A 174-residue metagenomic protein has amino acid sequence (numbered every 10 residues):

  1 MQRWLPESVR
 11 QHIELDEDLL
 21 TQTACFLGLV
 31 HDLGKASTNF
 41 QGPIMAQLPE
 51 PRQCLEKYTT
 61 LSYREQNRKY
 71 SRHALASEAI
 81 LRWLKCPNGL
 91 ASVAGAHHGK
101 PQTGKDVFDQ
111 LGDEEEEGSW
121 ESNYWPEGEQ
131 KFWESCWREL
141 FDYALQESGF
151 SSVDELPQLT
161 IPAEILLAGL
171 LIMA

Functional and structural regions predicted by a protein language model:
M1-A174: Accessory nucleic-acid engagement/destabilization modules that flank
